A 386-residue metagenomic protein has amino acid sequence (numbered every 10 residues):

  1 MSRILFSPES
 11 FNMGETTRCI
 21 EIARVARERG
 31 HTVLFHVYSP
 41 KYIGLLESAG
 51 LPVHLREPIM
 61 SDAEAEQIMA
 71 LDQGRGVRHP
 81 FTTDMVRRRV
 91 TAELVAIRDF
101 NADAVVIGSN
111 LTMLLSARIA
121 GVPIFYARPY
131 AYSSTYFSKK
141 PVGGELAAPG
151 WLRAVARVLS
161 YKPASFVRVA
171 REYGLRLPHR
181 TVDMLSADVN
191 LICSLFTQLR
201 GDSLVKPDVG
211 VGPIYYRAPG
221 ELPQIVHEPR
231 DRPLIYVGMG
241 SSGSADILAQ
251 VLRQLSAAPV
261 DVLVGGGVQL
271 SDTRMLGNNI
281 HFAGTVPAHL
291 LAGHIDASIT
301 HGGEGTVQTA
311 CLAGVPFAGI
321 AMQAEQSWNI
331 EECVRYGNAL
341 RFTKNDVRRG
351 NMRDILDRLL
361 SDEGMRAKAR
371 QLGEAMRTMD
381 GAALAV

Functional and structural regions predicted by a protein language model:
P8-I20, S244: A short, glycine/small-residue-rich beta-strand->loop->alpha-helix junction that serves as a flexible
T16-A26, K41: Short amphipathic alpha-helix
A23, L199-A297: Donor-nucleotide binding loops and adjacent catalytic segments primarily of GT-B fold Leloir glycosyltransferases
E28-R29, V33-T82: Conserved nucleotide-sugar phosphate-binding/catalytic loop shared by glycosyltransferases and other
M69-T112, A154-T181: Conserved nucleotide-sugar donor-binding subdomain of glycosyltransferases
A104-L111, A283-E332: A donor-sugar binding/catalytic signature common to diverse glycosyltransferases and related nucleotide-sugar
F125-K206: Active-site-proximal region of nucleotide-activated glycan assembly enzymes, centered on histidine/acidic-rich loops
A339-L340, N345, I355-L372, M379: Conserved donor-nucleotide binding/catalytic region of nucleotide-linked donor-dependent transferases
